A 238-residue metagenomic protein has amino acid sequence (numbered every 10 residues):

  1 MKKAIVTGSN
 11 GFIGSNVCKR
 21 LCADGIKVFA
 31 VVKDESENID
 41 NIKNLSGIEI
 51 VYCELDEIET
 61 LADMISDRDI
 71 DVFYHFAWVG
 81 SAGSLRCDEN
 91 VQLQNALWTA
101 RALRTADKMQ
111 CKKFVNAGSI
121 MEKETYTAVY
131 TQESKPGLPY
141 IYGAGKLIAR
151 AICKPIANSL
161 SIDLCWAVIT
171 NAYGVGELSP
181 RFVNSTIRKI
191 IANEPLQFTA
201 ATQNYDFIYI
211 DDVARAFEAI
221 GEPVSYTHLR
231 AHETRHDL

Functional and structural regions predicted by a protein language model:
A4-C22: N-terminal Rossmann NAD(P)H-binding glycine-rich loop of SDR-like oxidoreductase domains
T7, V31, F73-F76, F114-I120 (+1 more regions): SDR active-site strand-loop-helix element
S46-E57: Rossmann-fold cofactor-recognition segment
L55-Q94: NAD(P)H-binding glycine-rich loop region in Rossmannoid oxidoreductase-like domains and their noncatalytic homologs
H75, A100-I141: Conserved Rossmann-fold NAD(P)-dependent oxidoreductase catalytic core, especially the SDR/UDP-sugar
N90-W98, P136, A144-G145: Glycine-rich NAD(P)-binding loop of the Rossmann-fold in SDR/ketoreductase-type enzymes
L147, A151-Y205, I210-G221: NAD(P)-dependent short-chain dehydrogenase/reductase
T227-H236: Conserved small/polar residues in nucleotide/adenosyl-binding loops
